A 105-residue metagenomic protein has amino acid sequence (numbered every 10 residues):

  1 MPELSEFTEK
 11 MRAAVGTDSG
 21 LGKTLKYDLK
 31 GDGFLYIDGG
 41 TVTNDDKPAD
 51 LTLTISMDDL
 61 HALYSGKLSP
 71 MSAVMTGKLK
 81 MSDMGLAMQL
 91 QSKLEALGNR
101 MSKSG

Functional and structural regions predicted by a protein language model:
M1-G105: Feature captures hydrophobic
